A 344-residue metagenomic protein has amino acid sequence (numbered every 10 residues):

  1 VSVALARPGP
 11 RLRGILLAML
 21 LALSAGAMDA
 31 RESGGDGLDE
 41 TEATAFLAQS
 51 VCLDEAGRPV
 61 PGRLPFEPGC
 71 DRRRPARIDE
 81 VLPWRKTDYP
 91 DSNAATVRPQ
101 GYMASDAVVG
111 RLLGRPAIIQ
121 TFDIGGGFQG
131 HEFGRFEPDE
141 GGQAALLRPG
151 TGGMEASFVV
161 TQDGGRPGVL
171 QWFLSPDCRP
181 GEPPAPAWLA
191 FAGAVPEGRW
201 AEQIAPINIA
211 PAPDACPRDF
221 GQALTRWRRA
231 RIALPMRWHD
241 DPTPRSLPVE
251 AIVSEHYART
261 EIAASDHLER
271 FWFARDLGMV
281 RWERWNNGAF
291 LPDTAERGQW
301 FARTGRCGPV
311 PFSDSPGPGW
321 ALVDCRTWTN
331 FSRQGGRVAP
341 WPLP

Functional and structural regions predicted by a protein language model:
V1-A4, N286-G288: Short amphipathic alpha-helical segments with coiled-coil-like heptad repeat character
V3-L16: Bacterial N-terminal signal peptides that target proteins for export
P8, L23, E261-A263: Generic secretory/membrane-interface signal
G14-S24: Bacterial N-terminal signal peptides
A27-G35: Boundary at the C-terminal end of the N-terminal hydrophobic targeting segment
G34-P344: Conserved functional acidic sites
